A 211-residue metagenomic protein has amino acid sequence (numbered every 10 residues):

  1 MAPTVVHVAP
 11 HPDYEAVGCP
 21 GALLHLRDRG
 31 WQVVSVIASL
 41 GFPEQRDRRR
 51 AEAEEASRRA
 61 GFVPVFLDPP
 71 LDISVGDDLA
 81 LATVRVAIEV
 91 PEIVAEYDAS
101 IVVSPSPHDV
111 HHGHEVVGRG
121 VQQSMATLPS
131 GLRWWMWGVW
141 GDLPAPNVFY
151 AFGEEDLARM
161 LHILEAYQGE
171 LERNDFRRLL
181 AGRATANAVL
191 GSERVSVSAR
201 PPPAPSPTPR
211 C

Functional and structural regions predicted by a protein language model:
M1-L132, E165, G182-A186: Active-site beta-strand->loop->alpha-helix modules in alpha/beta enzyme cores, enriched in Gly/His/Asp(Glu)
M1-P3, E52, A56-P64, D77-L81 (+2 more regions): The feature marks non-catalytic terminal segments
